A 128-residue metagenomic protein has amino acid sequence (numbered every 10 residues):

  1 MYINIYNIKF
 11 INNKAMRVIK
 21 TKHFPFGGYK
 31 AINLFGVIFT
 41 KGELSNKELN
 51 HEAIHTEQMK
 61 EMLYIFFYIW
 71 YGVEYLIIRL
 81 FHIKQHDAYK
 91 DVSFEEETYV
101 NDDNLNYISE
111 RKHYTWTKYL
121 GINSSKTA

Functional and structural regions predicted by a protein language model:
Y2-K9, K14-Y29, L63-A128: Metalloprotease/metallohydrolase-associated module, dominated by Zn2+-dependent proteases
F26-N50, M59: Short pre-active-site segment immediately N-terminal to the catalytic Zn-binding motif
G36, H55, T98: Divalent metal-coordination and catalytic microenvironments
N46-E52, D103-N106: Membrane-interface extramembranous regions at the lipid-water interface
